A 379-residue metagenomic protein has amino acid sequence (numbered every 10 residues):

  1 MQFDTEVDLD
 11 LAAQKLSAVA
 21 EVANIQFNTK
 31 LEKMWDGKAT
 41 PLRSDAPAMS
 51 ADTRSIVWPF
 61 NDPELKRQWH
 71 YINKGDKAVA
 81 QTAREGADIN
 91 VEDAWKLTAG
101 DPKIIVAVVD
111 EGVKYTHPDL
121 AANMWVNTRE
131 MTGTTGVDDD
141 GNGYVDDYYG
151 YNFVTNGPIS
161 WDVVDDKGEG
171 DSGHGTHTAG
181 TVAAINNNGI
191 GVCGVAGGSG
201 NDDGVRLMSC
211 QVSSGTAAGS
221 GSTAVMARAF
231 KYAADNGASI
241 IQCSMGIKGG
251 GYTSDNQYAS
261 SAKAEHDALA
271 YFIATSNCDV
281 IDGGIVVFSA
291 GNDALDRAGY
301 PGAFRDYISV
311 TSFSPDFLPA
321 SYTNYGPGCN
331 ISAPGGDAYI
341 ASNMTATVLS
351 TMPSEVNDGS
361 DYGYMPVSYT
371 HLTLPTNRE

Functional and structural regions predicted by a protein language model:
S17-I105, Y115-D119, N123, N156-G157: Protease zymogen maturation seam
T40, S44-L65, G75-E85, R129-D140 (+5 more regions): Surface-exposed intrinsically disordered loops and tails
E92-S222, N236-S239, K248-G251, I281-G283 (+5 more regions): Subtilisin-like serine protease catalytic core
D110, G291, Y369: Active-site glycine-centered loops adjacent to acidic/histidine catalytic or metal-binding residues that shape
N156, G299-L372, R378: Extracellular S/T/G-rich loop segment that most often corresponds to the catalytic His/Ser-adjacent loop
F230-S260: Short acidic, glycine-rich surface-loop motifs adjacent to enzyme active sites
S244, V287-A290: Active-site neighborhood of phospho(di)ester-bond hydrolases with catalytic His/Asp-centered motifs
S260-I285: Catalytic-core regions built around general acid/base machinery
